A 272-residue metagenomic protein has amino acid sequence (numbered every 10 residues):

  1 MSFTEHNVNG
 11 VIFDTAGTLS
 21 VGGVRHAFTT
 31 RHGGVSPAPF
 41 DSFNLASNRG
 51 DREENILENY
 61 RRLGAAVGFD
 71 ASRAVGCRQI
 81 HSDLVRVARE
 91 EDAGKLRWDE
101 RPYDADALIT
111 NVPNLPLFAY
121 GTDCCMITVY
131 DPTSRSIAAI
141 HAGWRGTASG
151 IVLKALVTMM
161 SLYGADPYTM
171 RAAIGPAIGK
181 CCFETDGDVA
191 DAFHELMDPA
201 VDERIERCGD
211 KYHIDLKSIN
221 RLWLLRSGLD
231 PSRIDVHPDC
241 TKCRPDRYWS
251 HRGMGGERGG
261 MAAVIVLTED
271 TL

Functional and structural regions predicted by a protein language model:
M1-L272: Active-site microenvironment for binding and transforming phosphate-containing groups
